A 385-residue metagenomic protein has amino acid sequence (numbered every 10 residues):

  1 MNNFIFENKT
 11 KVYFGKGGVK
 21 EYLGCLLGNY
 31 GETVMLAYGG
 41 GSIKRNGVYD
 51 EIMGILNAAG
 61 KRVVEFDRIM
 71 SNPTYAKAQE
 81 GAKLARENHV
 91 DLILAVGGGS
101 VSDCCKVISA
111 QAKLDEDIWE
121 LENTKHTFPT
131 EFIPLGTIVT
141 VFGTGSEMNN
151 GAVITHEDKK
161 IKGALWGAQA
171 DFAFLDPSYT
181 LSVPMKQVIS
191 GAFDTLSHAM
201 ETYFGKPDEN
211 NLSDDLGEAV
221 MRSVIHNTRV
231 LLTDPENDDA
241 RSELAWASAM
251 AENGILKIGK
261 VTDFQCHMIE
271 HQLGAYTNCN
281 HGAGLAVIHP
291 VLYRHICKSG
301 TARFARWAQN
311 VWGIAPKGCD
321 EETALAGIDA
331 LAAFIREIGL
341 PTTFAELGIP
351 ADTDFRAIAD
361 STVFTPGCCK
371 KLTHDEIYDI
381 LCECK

Functional and structural regions predicted by a protein language model:
M1-L92, F344: ATP/NTP phosphate-donor binding region
T10, K113-D215, R306-W307: A glycine/threonine-rich phosphate-anchoring loop and its flanking beta-alpha core in nucleotide/phosphate-binding
V19-L23, K44-V48, Y75-A78, S100-K106 (+3 more regions): Short glycine/serine/threonine-rich phosphate/pyrophosphate-binding segments that cradle anionic phosphate groups
I52, E80-A82, V101-D115, M148-G151: Short Gly/Thr/Asp-enriched flexible loops that form oxyanion-binding sites at enzyme active sites
V90-K106, T140-S146, Y276-C279: Glycine/serine-rich anion-binding loops at beta->alpha junctions that coordinate negatively charged ligand groups
T202, K206-D329: Active-site segments that bind and position negatively charged phosphate/pyrophosphate groups
V311, A315-K385: C-terminal charged capping/lid subdomain of soluble metabolic enzymes
